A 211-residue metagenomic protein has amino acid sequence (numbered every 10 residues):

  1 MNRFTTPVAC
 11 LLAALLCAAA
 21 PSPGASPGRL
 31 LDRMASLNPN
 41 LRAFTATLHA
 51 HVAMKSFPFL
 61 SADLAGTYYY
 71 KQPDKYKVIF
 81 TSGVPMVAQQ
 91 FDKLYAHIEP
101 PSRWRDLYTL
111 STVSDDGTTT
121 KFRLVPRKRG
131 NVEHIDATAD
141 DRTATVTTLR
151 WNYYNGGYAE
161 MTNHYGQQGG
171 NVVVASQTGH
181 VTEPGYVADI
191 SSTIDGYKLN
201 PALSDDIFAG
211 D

Functional and structural regions predicted by a protein language model:
M1-C10: Bacterial N-terminal signal peptides that target proteins for export
L15, A20-A53: N-terminal leader/targeting segments and the immediate start of mature chains
P27-L30, P100-S111, G156-E160: A short, amphipathic edge element
N40, Y70-Q72, D116, T143 (+1 more regions): Short loop/turn positions at the edges of beta-strands in beta-sheet-rich folds
F44-A50, L64-Y68, D74-F80, E133-I135 (+3 more regions): One face of beta-strands
A53-D115: An acidic-aromatic
T118-G210: Gly/Pro-enriched, hydrophobic low-complexity segments that function as extracytoplasmic propeptides/linkers
